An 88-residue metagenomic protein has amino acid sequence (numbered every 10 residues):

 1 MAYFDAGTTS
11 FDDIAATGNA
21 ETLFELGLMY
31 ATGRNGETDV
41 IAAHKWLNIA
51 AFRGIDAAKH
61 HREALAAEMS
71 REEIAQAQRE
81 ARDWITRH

Functional and structural regions predicted by a protein language model:
A2-T9, E37-W46, E72-Q78: Structural signature of tandem alpha-helical TPR/SEL1-like repeats, specifically the intra-repeat loop/turn
Y3, L28, F52, A57-H60 (+1 more regions): Alpha-helical scaffold domains
F11, A16-A20, T32-R34, D39 (+2 more regions): Short helix-capping/linker turns of helical repeat alpha-solenoids
L23-T32, E63-L65: Hydrophobic face of amphipathic alpha-helices that form TPR/SEL1-like repeat modules and related alpha-solenoid
F24, H44-K45, H60, R79: TPR/TPR-like alpha-solenoid signature
A66-H88: Alpha-helical linker/edge segments of TPR/alpha-solenoid repeat scaffolds and analogous pre-/post-domain helices
